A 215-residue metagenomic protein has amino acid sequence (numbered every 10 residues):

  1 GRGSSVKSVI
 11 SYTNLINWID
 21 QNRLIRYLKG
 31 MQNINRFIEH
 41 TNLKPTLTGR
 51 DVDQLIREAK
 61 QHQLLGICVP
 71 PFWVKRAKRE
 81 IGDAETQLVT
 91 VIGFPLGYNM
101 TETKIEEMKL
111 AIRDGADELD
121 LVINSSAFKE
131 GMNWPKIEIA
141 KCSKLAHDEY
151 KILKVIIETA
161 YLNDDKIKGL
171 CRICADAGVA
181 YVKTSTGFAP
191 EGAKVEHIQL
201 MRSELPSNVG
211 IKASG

Functional and structural regions predicted by a protein language model:
G1-S11: Extreme N-terminal basic, low-complexity initiation segments that serve as generic localization/processing leaders
V6, I25-R26: Intrinsic disorder/low-complexity segments enriched in small, polar and charged residues
Q32-H62, V74-F94, M100-I211: Alpha/beta enzyme core
G66-V74: N-terminal low-complexity or amphipathic/hydrophobic leaders
S214-G215: Active-site nucleophile and cofactor-binding loops and adjacent substrate-binding regions of central metabolic enzymes
